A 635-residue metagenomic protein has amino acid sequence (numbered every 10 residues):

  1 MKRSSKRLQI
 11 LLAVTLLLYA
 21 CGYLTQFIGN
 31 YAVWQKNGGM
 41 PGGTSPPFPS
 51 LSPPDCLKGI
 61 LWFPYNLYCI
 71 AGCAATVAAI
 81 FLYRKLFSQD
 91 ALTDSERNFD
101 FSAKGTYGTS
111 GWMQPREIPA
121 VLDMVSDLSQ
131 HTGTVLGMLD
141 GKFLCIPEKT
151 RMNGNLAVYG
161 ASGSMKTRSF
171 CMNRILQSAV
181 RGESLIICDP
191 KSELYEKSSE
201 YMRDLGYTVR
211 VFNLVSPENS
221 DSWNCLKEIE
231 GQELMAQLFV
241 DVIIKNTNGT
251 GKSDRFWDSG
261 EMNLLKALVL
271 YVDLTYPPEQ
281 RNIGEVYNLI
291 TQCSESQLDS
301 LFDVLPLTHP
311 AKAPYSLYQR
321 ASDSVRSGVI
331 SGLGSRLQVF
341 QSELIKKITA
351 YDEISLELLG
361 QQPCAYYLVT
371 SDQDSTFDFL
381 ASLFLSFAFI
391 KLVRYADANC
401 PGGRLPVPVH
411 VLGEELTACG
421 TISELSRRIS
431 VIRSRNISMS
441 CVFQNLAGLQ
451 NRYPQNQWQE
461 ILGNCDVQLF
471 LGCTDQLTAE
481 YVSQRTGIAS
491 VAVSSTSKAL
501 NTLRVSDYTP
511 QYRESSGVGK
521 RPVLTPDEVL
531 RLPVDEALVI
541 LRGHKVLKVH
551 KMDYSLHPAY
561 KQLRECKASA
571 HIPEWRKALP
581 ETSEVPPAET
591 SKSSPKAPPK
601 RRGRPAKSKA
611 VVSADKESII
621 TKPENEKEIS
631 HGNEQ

Functional and structural regions predicted by a protein language model:
M1-S164, R168-R174, R181, A499 (+2 more regions): Basic- and hydrophobic-enriched, low-structure N-terminal and domain-boundary segments that flank ATP-binding catalytic
A32, K36-T44, S216, N282 (+2 more regions): Mature, Sec-exported extracytoplasmic domains of Gram-positive
G39, P46-F48, S52, Q232 (+3 more regions): Short, solvent-exposed helix-helix connector turns and helix-capping sites enriched in acidic/polar residues
S50, I60, S591-P595, R601: Generic N-terminal simple sequence motifs
P119-D123, F379, L416, C473: A short glycine-/small-residue-rich loop at the edge of a beta-strand within enzyme catalytic domains
L139-D140, P147-I437, R452-Y453, D527-K551 (+3 more regions): P-loop NTPase motor domains
I429-V431, S438-L538: Conserved ATP-driven motor cores of ASCE-family P-loop NTPases powering translocation/secretion/packaging/pilus
A597-K609: Arg/Lys-rich low-complexity patches in intrinsically disordered regions that function as generic
